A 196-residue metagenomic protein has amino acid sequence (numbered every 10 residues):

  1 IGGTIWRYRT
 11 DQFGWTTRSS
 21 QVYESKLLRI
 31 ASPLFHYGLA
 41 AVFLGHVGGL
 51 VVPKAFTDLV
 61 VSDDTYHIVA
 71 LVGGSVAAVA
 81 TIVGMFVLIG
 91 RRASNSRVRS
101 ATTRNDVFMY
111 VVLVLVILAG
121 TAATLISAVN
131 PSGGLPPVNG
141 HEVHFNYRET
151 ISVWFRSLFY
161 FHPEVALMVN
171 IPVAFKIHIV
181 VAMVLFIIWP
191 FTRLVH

Functional and structural regions predicted by a protein language model:
I1-W6, T17-T192, H196: Membrane-embedded alpha-helical bundles of multi-pass integral membrane proteins
Y8-Q12: N-terminal alpha-helical transmembrane segments of multi-pass membrane transport and channel/translocase proteins
